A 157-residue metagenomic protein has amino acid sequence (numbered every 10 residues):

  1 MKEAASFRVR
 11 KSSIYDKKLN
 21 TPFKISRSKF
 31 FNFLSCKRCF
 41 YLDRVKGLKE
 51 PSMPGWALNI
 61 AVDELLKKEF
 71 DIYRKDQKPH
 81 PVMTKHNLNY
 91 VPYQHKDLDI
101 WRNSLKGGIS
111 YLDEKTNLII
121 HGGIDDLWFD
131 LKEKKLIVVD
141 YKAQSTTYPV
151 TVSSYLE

Functional and structural regions predicted by a protein language model:
M1, R74-Q94, K135-V150: Short N-terminal secondary-structure initiator segments
M1-D16: Intrinsically disordered, low-complexity N-terminal extensions of nucleic-acid-metabolism proteins
K2-S6, I25-C36, H86-Y90, G122-K134: Phosphate-binding glycine-rich loops and adjacent basic patches that engage nucleotide phosphates, nucleic-acid
R10-S13, C39-L42, K96-L98: Short hydrophobic/aromatic-rich motifs at helix boundaries and adjacent loops
Y15, P54-G55, Y111-L112: Residue-level detector of alpha-helix boundaries and kinks
N20-H86, H121: Nuclease catalytic cores
P79-K115: A short acidic/basic microdomain associated with nuclease active sites
N103, I109-E157: Mg2+/Mn2+-dependent nuclease catalytic core
